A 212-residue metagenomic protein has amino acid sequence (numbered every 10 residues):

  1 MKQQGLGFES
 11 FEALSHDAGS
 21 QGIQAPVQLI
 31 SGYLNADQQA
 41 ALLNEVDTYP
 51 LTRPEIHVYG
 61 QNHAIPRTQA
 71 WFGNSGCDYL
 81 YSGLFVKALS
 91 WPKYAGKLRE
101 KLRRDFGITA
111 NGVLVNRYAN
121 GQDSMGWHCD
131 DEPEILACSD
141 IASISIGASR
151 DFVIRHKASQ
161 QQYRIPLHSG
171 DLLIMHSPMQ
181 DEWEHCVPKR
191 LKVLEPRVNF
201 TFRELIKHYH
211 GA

Functional and structural regions predicted by a protein language model:
M1-A212: Non-heme Fe(II) oxygenase metal-center motifs and adjacent flexible, charged/small-residue loops
